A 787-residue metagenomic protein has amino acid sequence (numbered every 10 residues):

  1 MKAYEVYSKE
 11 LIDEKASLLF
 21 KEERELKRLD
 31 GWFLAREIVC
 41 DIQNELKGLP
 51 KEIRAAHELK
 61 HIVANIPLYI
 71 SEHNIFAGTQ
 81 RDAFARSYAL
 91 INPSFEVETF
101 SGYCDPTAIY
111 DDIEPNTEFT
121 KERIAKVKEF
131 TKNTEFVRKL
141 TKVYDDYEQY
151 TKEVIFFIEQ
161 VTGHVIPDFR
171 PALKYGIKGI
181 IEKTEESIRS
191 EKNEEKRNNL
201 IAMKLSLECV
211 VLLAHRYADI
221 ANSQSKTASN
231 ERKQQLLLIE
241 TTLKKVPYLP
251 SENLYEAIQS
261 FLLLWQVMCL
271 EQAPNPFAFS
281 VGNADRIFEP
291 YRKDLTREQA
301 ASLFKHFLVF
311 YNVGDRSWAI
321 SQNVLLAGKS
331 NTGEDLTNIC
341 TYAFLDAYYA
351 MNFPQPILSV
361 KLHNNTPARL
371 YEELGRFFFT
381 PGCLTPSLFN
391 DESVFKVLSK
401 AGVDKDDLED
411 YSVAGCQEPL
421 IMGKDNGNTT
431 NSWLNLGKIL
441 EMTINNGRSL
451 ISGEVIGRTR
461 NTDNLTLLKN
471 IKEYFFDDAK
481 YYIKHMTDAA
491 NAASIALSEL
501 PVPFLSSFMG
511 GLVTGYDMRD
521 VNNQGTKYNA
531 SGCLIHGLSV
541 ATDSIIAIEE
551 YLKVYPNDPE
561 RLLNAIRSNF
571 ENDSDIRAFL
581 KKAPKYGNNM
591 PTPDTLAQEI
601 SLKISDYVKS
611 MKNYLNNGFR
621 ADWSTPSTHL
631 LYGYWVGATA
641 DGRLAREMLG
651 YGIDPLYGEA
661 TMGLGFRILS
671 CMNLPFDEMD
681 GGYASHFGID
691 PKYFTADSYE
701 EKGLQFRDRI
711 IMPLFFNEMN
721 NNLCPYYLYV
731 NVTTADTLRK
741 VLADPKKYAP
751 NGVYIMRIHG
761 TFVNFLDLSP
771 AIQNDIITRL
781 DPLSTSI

Functional and structural regions predicted by a protein language model:
M1-A202, E231-L238, L249-I787: Conserved catalytic cores of very large enzyme subunits
I201-L212: Extended non-globular scaffold/tether segments
A214-A221, D285-E289: Extended amphipathic alpha-helical scaffold segments
I220-Q235: Short, Lys/Glu-rich amphipathic helical modules
L243: Cofactor-pocket helix-loop regions in the catalytic cores of large enzyme subunits
